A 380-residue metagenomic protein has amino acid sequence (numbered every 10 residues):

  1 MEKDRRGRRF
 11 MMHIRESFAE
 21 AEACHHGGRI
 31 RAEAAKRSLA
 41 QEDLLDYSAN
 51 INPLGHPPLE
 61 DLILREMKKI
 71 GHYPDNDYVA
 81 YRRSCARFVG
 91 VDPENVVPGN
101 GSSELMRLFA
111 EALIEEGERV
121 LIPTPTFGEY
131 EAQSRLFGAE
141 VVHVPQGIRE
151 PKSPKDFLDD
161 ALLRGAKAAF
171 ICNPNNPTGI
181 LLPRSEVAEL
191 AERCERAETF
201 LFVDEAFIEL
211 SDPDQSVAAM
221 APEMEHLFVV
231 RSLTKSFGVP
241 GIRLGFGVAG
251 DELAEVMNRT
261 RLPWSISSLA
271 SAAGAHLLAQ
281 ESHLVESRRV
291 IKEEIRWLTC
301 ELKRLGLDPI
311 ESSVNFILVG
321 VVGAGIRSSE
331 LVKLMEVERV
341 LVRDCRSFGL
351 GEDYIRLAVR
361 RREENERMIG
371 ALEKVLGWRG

Functional and structural regions predicted by a protein language model:
D4-H72, G165: N-terminal "arm"/small-domain region of PLP-dependent enzymes with the aminotransferase-like
R6-R9, V337-E338, S347-G380: PLP-dependent enzyme catalytic core of the Aspartate aminotransferase-like
P58, G325-L331, E364-R367: Short, conserved charged micro-motifs
P74, A86-L108, P123: Short loop-beta-helix segment that forms the pyridoxal 5′-phosphate
A112-I171: PLP-dependent aminotransferase-like
R135, R149-G165, P177-S236: Active-site pre-lysine segment of PLP-dependent enzymes
H226-I310: PLP-dependent aminotransferase class I/II
K292, R304-E338: Conserved PLP-binding catalytic core of the aspartate aminotransferase-like
